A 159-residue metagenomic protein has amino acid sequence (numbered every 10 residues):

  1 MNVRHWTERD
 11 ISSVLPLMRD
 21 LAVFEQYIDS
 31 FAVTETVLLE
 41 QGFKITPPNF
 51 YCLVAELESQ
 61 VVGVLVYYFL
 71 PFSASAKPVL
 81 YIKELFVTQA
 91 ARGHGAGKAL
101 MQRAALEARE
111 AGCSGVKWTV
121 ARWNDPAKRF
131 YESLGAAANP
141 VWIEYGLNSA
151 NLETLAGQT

Functional and structural regions predicted by a protein language model:
N2-P16: A short beta-loop-alpha structural element at the N-terminal edge of CoA-dependent acyl/N-acetyltransferase catalytic
H5, C113, E132-V141: Conserved acetyl-CoA-binding loop of GNAT-fold acetyltransferases
L15, R19-Q41: Conserved GNAT-fold acetyl-CoA-binding loop/helix
G42-L53, Y81: A short helix-loop-beta-strand connector motif used in the catalytic cores of GNAT acetyltransferases and, in some
V54, Q60-F69, F86: Conserved beta-strand in the GNAT
V87, G93-L106, R129, S133: Conserved acetyl-CoA-binding loop-helix of GNAT-fold acetyltransferases
R109-T119: Conserved GNAT acetyl-CoA-binding A-motif
K117-A127, G146-A150: Conserved beta-strand-loop-alpha-helix junction that forms the acyl-donor binding cleft
